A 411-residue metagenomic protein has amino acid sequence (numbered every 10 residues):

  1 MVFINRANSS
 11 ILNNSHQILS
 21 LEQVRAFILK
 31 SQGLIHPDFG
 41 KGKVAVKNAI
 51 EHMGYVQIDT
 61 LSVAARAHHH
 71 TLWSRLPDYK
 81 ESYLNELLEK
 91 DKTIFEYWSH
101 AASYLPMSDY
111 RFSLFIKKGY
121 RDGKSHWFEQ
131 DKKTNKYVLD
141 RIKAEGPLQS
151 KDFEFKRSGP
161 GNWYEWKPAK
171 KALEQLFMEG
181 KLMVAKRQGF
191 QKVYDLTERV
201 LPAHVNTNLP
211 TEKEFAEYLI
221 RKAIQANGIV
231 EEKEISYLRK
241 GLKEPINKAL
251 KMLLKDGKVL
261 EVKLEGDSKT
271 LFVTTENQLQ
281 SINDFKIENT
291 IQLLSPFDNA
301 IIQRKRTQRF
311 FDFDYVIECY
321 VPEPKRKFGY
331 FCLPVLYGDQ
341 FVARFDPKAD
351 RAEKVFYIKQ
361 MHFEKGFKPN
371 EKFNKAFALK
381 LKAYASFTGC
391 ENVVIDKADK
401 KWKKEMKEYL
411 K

Functional and structural regions predicted by a protein language model:
V2-K411: Long, charged, low-complexity, helical-prone intrinsically disordered regions
